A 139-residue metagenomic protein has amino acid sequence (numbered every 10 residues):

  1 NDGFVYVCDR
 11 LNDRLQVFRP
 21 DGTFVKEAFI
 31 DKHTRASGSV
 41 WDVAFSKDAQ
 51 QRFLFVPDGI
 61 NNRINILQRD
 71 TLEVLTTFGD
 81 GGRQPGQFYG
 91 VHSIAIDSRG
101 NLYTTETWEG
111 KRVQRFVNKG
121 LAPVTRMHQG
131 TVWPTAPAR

Functional and structural regions predicted by a protein language model:
N1-R139: Eukaryotic scaffold repeat domains enriched in small/polar residues
